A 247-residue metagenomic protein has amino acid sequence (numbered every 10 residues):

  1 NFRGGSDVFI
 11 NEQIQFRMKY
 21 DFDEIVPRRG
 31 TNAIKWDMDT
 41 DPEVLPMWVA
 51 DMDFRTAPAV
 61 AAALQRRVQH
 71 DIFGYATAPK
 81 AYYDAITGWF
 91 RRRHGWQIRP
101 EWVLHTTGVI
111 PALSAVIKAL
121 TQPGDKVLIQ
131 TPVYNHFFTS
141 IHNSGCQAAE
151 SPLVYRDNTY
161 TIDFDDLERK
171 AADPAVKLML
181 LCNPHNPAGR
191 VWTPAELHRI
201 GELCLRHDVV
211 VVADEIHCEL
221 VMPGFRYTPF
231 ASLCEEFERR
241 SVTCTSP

Functional and structural regions predicted by a protein language model:
Q13-G108, A115: N-terminal small-domain helix-loop-helix segment of the aminotransferase-like
F73-E202, E219-L220, G224-E238, V242-T243: Conserved core of the PLP fold type I
N183, V211-V212: Residue-level marker for buried hydrophobic side chains located in beta-strands that build the well-ordered beta-sheet
E215: Walker B catalytic acidic pair
S246-P247: Short, solvent-exposed loop/turn elements at beta->coil junctions and helix N-caps that rim active or binding pockets
